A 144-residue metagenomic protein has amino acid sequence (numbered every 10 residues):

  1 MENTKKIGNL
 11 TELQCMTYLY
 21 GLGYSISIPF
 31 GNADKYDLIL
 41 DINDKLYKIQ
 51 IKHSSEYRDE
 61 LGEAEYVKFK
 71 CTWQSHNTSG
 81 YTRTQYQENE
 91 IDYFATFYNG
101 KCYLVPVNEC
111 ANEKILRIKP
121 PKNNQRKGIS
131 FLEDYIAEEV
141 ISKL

Functional and structural regions predicted by a protein language model:
M1-N9, L46-D59, I136-L144: Short low-complexity stretches enriched in small and charged residues
M1-P29: Acidic-basic catalytic patches of nuclease active cores, encompassing PD-(D/E)XK and other metal-cofactor nuclease
Y18-Y20, Y98, R117: N-terminal targeting/anchoring "stem" of glycan-biosynthesis enzymes
L19, L38-L40, K45-H53: Conserved catalytic cores of phosphodiester-cleaving nucleases, focusing on short active-site segments
N32-K35: Short acidic/glycine-enriched loop/turn segments that link adjacent beta-strands
K52-Y103: Catalytic cores of nucleic-acid endonucleases
V105-N108: A short secondary-structure junction signal
C110-L144: Charged phosphate-binding loop/patch that engages nucleotide di/tri-phosphates or the phosphate backbone of nucleic
